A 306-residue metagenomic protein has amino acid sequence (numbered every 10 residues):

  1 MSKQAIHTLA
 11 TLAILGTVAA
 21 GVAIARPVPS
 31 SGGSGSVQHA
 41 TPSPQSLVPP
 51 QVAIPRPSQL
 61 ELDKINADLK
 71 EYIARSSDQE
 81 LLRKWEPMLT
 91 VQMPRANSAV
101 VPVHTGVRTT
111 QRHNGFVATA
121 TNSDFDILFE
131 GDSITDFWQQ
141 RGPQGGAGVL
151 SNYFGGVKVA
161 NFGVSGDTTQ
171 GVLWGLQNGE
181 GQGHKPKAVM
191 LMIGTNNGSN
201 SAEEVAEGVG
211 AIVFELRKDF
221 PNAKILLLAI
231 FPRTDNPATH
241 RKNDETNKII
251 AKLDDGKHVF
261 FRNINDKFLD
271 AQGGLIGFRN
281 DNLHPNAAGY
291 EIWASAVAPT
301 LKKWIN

Functional and structural regions predicted by a protein language model:
S2-T8, I14-E130, I134-Q144, G148 (+1 more regions): N-terminal secretory targeting modules
I14, T234-N306: Catalytic His-Asp segment of secreted/periplasmic serine-dependent ester chemistry enzymes
M88-K218, T234-K248: Conserved SGNH/GDSL esterase-like catalytic core that processes O-acyl groups on lipids and polysaccharides
E130-D132, L228, R262: Active-site flanking residues adjacent to catalytic metal/cofactor-binding acidic residues
G163, A229, N263-N265: Residue-level recognition of beta-strand->loop/alpha-helix junctions
M192, L226-A229: Alpha/beta-hydrolase-fold catalytic nucleophile elbow
F220-K224: A short helix->loop->beta-strand "cap" motif at the edges of active sites that frequently abuts
